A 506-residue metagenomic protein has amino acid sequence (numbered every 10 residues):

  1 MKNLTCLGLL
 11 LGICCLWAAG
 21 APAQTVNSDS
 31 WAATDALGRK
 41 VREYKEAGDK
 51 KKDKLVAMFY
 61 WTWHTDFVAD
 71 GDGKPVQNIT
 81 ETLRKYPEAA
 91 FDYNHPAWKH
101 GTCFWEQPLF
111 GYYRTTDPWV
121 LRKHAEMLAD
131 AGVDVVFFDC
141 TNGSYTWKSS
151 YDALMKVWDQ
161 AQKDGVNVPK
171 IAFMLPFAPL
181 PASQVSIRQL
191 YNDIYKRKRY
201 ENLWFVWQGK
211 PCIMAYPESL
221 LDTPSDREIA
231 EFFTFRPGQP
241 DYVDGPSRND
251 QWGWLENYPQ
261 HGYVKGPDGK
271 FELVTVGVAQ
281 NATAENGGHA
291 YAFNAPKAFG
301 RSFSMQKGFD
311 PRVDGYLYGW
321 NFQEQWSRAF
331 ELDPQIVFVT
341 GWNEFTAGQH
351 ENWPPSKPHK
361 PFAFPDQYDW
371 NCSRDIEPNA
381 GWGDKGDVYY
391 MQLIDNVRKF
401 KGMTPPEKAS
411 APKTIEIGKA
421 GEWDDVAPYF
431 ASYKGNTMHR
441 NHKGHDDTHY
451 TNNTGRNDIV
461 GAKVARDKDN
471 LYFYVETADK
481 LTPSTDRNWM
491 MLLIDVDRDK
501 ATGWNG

Functional and structural regions predicted by a protein language model:
M1-L9: Bacterial N-terminal signal peptides that target proteins for export
K2, P240, E256, Q280 (+4 more regions): Intrinsic-disorder/low-complexity regions
K2, S186-Q189, K198, Q323 (+2 more regions): Short secondary-structure boundary micro-motifs
G8-W17: Bacterial N-terminal signal peptides
A18-A23: Boundary at the C-terminal end of the N-terminal hydrophobic targeting segment
Q24-I415, K419, A427, K480-L481 (+1 more regions): Glycan-processing catalytic domains of CAZymes
T414-G506: Surface-exposed, glycine/proline- and aromatic-rich loop segments on solvent-exposed faces across compartments
